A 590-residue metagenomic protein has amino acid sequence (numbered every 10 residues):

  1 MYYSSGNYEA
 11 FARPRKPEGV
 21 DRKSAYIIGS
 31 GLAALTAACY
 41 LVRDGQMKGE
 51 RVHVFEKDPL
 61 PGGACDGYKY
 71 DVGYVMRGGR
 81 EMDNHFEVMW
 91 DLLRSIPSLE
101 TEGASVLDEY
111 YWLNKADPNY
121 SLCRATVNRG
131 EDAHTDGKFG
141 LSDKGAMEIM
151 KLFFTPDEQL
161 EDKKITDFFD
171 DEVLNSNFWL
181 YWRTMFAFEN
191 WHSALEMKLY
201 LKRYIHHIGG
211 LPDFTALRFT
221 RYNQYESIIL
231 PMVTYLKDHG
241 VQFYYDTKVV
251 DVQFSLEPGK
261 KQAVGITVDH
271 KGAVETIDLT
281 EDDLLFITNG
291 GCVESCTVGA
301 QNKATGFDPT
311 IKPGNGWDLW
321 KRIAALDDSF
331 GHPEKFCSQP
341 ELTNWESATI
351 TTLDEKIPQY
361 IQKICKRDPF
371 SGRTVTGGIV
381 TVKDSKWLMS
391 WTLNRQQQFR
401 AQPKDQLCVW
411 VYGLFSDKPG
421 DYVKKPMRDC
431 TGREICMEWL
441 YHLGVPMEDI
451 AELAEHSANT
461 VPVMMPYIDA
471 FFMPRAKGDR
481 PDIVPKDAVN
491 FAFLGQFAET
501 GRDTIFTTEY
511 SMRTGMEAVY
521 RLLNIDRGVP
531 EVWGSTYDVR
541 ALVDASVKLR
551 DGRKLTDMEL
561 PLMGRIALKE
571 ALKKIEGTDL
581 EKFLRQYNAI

Functional and structural regions predicted by a protein language model:
M1-A25, R43-R51, K69, L549-I590: Extreme N-terminal leader/targeting segments of oxidoreductases
M1-Y3, A37, L41, G45-N84 (+7 more regions): Beta1-alpha1 glycine-rich phosphate/pyrophosphate-binding loop at the start of Rossmann-like nucleotide-binding domains
R13, G19-E148: N-terminal glycine-rich phosphate/pyrophosphate-binding loop and immediately adjacent elements
L99-H206, L217-F219: Rossmann-like flavin
G103-Y111, Y245, R527-Y537: Short, glycine/acidic-rich hinge or "gate" loops at secondary-structure transitions that mediate conformational
Y120-S121, D479-P481, A492, F497-F506 (+1 more regions): Glycine- and aromatic-enriched mobile tails/lids
K202-L284, T288-G290, N302-K303, D308-W317: Helical element adjacent to the flavin cofactor pocket in flavoenzyme catalytic cores
I205-T220, D282-L284, N289-T514, Y520-G534: C-terminal segments that line or cap access tunnels to active or ligand-binding sites in enzymes and enzyme-associated
